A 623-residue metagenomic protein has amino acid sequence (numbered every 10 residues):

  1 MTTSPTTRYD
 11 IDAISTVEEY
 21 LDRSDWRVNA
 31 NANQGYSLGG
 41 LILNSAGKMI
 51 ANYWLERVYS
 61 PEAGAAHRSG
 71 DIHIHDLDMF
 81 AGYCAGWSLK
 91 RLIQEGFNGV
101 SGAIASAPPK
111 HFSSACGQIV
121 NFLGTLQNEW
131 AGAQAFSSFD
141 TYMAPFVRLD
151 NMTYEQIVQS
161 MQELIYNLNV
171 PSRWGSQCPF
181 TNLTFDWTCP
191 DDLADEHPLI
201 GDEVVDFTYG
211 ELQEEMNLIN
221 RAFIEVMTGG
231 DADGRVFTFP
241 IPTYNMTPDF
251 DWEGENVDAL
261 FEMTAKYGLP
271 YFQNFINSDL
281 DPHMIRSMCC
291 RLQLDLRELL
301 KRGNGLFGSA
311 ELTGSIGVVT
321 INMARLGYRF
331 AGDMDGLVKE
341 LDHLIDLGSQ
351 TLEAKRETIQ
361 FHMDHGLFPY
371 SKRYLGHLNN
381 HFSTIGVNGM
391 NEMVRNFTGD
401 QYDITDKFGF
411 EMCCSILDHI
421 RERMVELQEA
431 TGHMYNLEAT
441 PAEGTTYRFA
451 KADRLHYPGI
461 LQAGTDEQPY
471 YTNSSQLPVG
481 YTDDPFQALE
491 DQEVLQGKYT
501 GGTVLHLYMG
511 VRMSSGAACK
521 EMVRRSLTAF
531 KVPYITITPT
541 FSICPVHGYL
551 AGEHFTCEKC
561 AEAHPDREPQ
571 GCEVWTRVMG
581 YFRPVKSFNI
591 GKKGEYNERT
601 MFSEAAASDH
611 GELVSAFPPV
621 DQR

Functional and structural regions predicted by a protein language model:
T3-N379, D400, D406-P565, V574: Conserved catalytic cores of very large enzyme subunits
A133, M323, N379-T384, M579 (+2 more regions): Generic secondary-structure boundary/loop-capping signal
V158-M161, I165, N396, R583 (+2 more regions): Metallocofactor- and cofactor-centric catalytic cores in central/energy metabolism, strongly enriched
D191, T398, M579-R583: Short alpha-helix boundary/capping elements
H381, I385-V394: Extended amphipathic alpha-helical segments enriched in small hydrophobics
G386-G389, G501, G580, G591: Glycine-centered flexibility sites
S542-R623: Intrinsic, low-complexity terminal and presequence regions
